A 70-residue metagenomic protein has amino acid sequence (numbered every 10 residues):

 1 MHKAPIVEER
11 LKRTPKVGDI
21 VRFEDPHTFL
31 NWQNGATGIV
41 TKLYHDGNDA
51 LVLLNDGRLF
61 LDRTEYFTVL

Functional and structural regions predicted by a protein language model:
H2, I6-V7, V17-L70: Basic/aromatic-rich interaction segments and small domains that mediate binding to polyanionic partners
T14: A short glycine-leucine-enriched loop at secondary-structure breakpoints that most characteristically corresponds
